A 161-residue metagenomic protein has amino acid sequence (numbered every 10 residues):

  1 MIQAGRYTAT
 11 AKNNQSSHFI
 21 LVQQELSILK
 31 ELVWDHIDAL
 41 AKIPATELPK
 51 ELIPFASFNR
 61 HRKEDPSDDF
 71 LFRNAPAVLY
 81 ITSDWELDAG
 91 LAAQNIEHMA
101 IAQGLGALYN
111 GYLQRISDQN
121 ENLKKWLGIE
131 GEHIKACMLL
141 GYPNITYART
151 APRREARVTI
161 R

Functional and structural regions predicted by a protein language model:
M1-R161: Acidic, surface-exposed loops and disordered segments
